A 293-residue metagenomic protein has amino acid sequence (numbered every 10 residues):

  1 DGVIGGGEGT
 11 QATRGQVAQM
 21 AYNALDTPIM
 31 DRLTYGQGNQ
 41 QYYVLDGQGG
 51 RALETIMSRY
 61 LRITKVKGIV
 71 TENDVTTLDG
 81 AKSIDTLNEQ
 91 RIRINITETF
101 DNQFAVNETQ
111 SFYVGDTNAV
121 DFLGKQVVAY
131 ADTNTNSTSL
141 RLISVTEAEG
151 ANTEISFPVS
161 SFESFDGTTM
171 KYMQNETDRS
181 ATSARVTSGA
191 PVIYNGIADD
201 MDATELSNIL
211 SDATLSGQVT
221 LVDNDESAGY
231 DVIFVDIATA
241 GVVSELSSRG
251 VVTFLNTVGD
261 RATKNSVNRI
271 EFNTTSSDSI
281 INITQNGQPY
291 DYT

Functional and structural regions predicted by a protein language model:
D1-T293: ...the same signal can extend to comparable exposed beta-sheet modules with similar sequence chemistry even outside
